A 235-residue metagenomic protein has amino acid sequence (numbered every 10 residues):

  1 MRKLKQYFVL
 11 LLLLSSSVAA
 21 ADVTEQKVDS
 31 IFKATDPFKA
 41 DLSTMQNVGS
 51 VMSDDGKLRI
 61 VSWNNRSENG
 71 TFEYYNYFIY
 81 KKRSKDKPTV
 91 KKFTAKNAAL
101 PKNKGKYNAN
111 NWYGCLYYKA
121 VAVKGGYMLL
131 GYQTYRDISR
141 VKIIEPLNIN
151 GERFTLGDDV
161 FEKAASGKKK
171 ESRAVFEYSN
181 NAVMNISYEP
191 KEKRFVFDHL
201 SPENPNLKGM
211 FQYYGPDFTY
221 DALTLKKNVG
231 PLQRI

Functional and structural regions predicted by a protein language model:
M1-K27: Bacterial Sec-dependent N-terminal signal peptides
A20-F78: Start-of-domain marker
K57-W63, G126-Q133, K193-H199: Short beta-strand elements that form the blades of beta-propeller/WD-repeat-like and other beta-sheet-rich scaffold
Y74-K82, I143-G151, F211-K226: Beta-propeller blade signature
Y77-V121: Short N-terminal edge-element motif at the start of the domain
P88-K96, T155-G167, L232-I235: Beta-propeller fold detector
G105-Y107, W112-V121, Y135, T155-A222: Short aromatic loop motif centered on NTY/YTY
M128-L129, T134-F154: Mid-length scaffold segments of soluble, non-membrane domains
